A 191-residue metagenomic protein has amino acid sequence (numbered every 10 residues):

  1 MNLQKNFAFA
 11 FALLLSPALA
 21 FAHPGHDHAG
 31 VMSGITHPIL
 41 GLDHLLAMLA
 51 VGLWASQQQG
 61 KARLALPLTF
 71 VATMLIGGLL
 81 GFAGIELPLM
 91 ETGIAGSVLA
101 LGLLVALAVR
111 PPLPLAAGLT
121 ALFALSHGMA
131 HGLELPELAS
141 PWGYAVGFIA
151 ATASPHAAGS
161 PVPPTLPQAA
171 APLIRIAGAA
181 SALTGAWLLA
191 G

Functional and structural regions predicted by a protein language model:
N2-A12, S16-G191: Membrane metalloprotein/metal-transporter helix-bundle signature
